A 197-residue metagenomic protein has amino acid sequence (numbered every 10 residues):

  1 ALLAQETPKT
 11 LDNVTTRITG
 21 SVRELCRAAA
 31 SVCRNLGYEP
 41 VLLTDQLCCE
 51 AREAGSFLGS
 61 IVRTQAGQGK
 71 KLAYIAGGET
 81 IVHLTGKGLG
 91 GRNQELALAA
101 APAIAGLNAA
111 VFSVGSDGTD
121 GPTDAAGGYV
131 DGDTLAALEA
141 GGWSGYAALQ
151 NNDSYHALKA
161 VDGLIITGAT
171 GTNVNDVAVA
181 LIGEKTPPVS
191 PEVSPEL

Functional and structural regions predicted by a protein language model:
A1-A4, G37-Q46, G67-A73, L107-V114 (+1 more regions): Flexible, glycine/charged-enriched surface loops at secondary-structure junctions
A1-F57: Accessory alpha-helical/coil subdomains and C-terminal extensions that flank or cap enzyme catalytic cores
A29-P40, V62-A66, I104-A105, G142 (+2 more regions): Structural signal for hydrophobic packing residues in well-ordered secondary-structure cores of soluble enzyme domains
Y38-H83: Long, well-ordered mid-to-C-terminal structural blocks that present hydrophobic/aromatic surfaces
A51-V62, V82-L96, G121-Y129: Short glycine/threonine-rich loop-to-helix capping motif typified by GTGT followed within a few residues by an Asp-Pro
A73-V111: Conserved mixed alpha/beta catalytic, RNA-binding, or beta-rich assembly cores of soluble enzyme, regulatory
L98-K185, L197: Internal helix-turn-beta structural module
P191-P195: Intrinsically disordered, low-complexity proline-rich tandem-repeat tracts
